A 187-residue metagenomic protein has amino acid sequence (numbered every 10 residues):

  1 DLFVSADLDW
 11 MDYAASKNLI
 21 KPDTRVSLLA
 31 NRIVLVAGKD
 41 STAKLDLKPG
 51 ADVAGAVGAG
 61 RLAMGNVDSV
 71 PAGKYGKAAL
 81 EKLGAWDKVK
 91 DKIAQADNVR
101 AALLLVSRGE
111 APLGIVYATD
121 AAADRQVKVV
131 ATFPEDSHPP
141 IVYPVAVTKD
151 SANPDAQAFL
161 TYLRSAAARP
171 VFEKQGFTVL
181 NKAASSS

Functional and structural regions predicted by a protein language model:
S5-S187: Exported/periplasmic ABC-transporter solute-binding proteins
